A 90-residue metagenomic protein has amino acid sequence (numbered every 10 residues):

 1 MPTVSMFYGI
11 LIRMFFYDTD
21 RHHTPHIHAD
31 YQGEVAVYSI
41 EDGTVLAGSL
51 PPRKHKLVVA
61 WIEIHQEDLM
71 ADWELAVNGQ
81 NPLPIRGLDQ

Functional and structural regions predicted by a protein language model:
M1-H23: Short, charged/polar N-terminal "headpieces" of proteins
T3, L46, N81-P84: Glycine-rich, flexible loop/turn motifs
F7-G9, H22-T24, G33, L57 (+1 more regions): Short connector loops at helix/strand junctions that flank enzyme active sites, especially segments positioning acidic
I10-F16, V37, D72-L75: Broad hydrophobic/π-residue packing in well-ordered secondary structure
F15-R53: A short, structured beta-strand/loop element
Y31-Q32, E41, K54-L57, H65 (+1 more regions): Short, charged/polar low-complexity linear motifs in solvent-exposed/disordered segments
V35-A36, D42-L46, L57-W61, E67-A71: Short C-terminal domain-edge/linker segments immediately following a structured domain
V59-Q90: C-terminal structural segments of small proteins and small subunits
